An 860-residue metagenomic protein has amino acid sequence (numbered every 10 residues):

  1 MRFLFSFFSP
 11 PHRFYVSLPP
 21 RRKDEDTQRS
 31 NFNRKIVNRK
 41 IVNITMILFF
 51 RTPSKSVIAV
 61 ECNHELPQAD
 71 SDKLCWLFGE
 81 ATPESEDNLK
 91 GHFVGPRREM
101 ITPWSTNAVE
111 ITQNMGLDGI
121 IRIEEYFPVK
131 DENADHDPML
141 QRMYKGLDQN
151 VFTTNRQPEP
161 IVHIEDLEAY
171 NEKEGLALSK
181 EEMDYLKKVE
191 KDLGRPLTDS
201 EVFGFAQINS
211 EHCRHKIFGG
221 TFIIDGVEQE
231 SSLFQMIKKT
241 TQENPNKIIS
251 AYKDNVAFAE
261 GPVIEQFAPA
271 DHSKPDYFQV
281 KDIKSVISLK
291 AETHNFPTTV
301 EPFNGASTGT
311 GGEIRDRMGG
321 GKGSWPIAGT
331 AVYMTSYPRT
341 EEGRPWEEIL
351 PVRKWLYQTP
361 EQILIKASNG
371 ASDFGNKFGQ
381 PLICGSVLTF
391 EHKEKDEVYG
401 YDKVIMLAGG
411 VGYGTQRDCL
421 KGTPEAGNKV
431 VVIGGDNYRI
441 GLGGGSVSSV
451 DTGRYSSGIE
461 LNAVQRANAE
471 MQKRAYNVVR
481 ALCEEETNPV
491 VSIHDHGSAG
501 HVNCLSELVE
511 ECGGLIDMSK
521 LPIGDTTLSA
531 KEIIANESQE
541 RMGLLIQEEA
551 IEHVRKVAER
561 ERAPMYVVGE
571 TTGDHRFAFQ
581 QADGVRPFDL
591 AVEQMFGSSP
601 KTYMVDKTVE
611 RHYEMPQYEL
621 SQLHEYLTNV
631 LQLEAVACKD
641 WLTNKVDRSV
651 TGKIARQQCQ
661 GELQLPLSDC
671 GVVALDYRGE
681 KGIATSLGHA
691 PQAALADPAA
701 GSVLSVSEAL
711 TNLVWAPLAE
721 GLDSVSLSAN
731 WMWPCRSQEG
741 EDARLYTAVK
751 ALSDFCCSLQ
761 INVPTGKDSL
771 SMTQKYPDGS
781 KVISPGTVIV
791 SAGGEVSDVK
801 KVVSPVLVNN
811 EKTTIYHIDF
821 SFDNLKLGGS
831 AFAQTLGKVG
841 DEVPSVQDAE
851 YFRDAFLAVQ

Functional and structural regions predicted by a protein language model:
M1-L18: Hydrophobic alpha-helical signal peptides and transmembrane signal-/tail-anchor segments that drive secretory-pathway
V16, E25-T27: Short hydrophobic alpha-helical segments enriched in small aliphatic residues
N33-N43: Asparagine/serine/threonine-enriched low-complexity, disordered tracts, especially those forming N-linked glycosylation
M46-T452, S457-A475, V479-T487, G497-H501 (+12 more regions): Core nucleic-acid recognition elements
P424, L807-N810: Short, well-ordered loop/turn sites that connect or cap secondary structure elements
N428, K812-T814: Structural motif
E470, R474-Q539, G828, Q834-Q860: Active-site-proximal betaalpha loop/short-helix elements that scaffold phosphoryl/nucleotidyl transfer chemistry
D798-V799: Channel- or pocket-lining gating/hinge segments that regulate access to a cavity or pore
